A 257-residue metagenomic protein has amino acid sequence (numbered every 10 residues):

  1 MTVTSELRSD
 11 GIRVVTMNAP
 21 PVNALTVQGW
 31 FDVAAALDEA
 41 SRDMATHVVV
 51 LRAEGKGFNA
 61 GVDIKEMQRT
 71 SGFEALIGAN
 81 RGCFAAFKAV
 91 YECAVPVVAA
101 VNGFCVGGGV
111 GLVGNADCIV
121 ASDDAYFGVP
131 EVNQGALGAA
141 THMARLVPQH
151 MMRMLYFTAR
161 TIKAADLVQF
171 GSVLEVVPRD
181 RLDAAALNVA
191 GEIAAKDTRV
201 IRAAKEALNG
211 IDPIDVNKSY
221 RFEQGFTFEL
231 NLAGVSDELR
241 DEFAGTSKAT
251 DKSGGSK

Functional and structural regions predicted by a protein language model:
M1-E54, K88: Conserved CoA-thioester-binding segment of acyl-CoA-metabolizing enzymes
M1-I12, A19, R42-D43, A159-A165 (+2 more regions): C-terminal alpha-helix plus adjacent terminal tail
V15, V33, L51, D63 (+4 more regions): Terminal peptide-recognition signature
G29-W30, L37, F58, F127 (+1 more regions): Conserved hydrophobic/aromatic "anchor" residues that stabilize well-ordered secondary structure elements
W30, I64, C83, A140 (+5 more regions): A general structural signal for well-ordered alpha-helical segments in protein cores
F31, R42-A45, A53-A86, D215: Glycine- (often His-adjacent) and acidic-residue-rich active-site loop that binds/positions the CoA thioester
A36, G82-C93: Catalytic-core regions built around general acid/base machinery
A89-T198: Crotonase-fold acyl-CoA enzyme core
